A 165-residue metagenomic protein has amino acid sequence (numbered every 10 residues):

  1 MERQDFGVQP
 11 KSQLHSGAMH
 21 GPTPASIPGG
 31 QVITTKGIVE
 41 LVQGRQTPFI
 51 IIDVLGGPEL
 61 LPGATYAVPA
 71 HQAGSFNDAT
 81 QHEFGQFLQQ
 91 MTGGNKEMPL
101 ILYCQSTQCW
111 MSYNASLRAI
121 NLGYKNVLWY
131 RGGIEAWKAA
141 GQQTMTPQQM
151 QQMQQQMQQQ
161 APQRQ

Functional and structural regions predicted by a protein language model:
M1-P62, Q148-Q165: Flexible, polar/low-complexity N-terminal or interdomain linker segments that lie immediately upstream of folded
T23-G29, H71-D78, Y103-T107: Second-shell loop/turn segments in exported
V42-Q46, L55, T92, C104 (+1 more regions): Sec/Tat-exported extracytoplasmic proteins
P48-F84, G93, P99-I101: Mid-length scaffold segments of soluble, non-membrane domains
P58, H71, T107, I134-A136 (+1 more regions): Residue-level detector of flexible, active-site-proximal loop/helix-junction positions within diverse enzyme catalytic
P62-G63, Y113-A115, A140-G141: Short, solvent-exposed loop/turn and secondary-structure capping segments
E83-W137: Catalytic cysteine-centered active loop of the rhodanese-like fold, especially the PTP/DSP P-loop
N126-R131, E135-Q151, Q165: Active-site or metal-binding loop neighborhoods of secreted/extracellular toxin and effector enzymes
